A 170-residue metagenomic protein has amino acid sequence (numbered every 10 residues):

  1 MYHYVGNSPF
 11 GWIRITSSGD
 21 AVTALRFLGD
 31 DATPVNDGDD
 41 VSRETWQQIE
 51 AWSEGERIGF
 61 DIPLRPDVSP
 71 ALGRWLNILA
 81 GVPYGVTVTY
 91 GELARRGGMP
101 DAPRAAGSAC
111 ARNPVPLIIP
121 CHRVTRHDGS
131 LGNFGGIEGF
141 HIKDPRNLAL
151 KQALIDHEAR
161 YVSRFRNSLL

Functional and structural regions predicted by a protein language model:
M1-D101, A149-L170: Basic nucleic-acid-binding alpha-helical/helix-turn surface characteristic of O6-alkylguanine DNA
A102-A149: Short glycine/serine-rich loop segments
